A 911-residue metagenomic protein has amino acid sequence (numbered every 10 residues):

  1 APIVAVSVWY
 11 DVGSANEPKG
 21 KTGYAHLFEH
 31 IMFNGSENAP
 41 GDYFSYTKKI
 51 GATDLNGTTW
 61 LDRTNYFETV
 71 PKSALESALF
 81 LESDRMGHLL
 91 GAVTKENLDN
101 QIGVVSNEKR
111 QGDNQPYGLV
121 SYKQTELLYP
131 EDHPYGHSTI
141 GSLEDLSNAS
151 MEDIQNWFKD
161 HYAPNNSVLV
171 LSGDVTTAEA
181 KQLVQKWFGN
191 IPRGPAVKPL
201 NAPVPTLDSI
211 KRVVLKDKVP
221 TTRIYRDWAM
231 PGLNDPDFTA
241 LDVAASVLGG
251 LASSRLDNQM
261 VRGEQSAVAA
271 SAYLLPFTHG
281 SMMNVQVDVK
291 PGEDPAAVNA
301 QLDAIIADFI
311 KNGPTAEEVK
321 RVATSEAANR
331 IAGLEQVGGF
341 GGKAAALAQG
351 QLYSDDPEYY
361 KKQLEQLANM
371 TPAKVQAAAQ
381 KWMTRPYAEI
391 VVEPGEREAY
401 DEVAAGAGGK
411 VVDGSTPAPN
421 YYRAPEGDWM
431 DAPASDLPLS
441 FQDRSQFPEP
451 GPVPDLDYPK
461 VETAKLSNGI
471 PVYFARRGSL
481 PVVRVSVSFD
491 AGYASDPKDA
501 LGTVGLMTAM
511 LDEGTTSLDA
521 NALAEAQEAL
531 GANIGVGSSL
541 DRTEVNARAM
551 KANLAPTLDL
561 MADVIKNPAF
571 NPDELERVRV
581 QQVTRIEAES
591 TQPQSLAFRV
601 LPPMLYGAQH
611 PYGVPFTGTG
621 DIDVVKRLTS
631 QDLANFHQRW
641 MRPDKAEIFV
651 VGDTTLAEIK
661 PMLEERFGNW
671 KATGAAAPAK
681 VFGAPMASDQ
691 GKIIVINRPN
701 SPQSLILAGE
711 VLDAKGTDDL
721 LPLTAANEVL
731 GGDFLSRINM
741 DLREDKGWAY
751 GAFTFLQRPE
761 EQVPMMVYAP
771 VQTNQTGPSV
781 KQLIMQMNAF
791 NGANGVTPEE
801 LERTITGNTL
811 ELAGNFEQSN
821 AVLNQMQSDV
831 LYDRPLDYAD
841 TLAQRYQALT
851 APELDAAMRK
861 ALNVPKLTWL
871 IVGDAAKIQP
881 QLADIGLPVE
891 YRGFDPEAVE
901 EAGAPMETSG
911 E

Functional and structural regions predicted by a protein language model:
A1, T176-K216, D227, N258 (+8 more regions): Proteolytic maturation boundary segments
P2-K19, G23-L27, G41-H88, Y117-E144 (+18 more regions): M16 family metallopeptidases and their MPP-like homologs
S83-V93, F188-P195, A304-P314, V564-F570 (+3 more regions): A common structural junction motif
L90-L98, A149, M370-A373, A378 (+3 more regions): Peptidyl-prolyl cis-trans isomerase
V104-G112, P203-D217, A323-G333, A549-M550 (+3 more regions): Short, conserved secondary-structure transition motifs
